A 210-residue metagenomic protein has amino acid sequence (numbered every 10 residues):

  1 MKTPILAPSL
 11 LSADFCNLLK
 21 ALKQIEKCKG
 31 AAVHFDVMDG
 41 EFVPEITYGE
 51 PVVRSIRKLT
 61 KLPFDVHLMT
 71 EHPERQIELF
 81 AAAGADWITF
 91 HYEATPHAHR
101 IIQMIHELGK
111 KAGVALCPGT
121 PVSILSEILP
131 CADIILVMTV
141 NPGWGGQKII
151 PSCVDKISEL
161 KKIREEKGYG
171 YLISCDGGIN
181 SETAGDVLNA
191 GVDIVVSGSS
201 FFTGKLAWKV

Functional and structural regions predicted by a protein language model:
P4-S9, V33-F35, I56, F64-L68 (+5 more regions): Hydrophobic faces of well-ordered beta-strands that scaffold small-molecule active sites in alpha/beta enzyme cores
S9-A13, M38-G40, M69-P73, E93 (+4 more regions): Active-site beta-loop-alpha junctions enriched in small/polar residues
A21-I25, E74-A82, T120-A132, G177-V195: Catalytic cores of alpha/beta
V33-E50, V140-K148, G204: Glycine-rich, proline-tolerant flexible connector loops at the mouths of alpha/beta enzymes
E41-P73, I77, A184-F201: A short alpha/beta connector and helix-capping loop motif
I46-V66, M104-G113, C153-I173, G177: Alpha-helix-loop-beta-strand connector modules within alpha/beta enzyme cores
I88-H97, L136-Q147, A190-V210: Glycine-rich phosphate-binding active-site loops on the catalytic face of alpha/beta enzymes
L116-P151: Histidine/lysine/aspartate-rich catalytic loop segments that bind and position anionic ligands
